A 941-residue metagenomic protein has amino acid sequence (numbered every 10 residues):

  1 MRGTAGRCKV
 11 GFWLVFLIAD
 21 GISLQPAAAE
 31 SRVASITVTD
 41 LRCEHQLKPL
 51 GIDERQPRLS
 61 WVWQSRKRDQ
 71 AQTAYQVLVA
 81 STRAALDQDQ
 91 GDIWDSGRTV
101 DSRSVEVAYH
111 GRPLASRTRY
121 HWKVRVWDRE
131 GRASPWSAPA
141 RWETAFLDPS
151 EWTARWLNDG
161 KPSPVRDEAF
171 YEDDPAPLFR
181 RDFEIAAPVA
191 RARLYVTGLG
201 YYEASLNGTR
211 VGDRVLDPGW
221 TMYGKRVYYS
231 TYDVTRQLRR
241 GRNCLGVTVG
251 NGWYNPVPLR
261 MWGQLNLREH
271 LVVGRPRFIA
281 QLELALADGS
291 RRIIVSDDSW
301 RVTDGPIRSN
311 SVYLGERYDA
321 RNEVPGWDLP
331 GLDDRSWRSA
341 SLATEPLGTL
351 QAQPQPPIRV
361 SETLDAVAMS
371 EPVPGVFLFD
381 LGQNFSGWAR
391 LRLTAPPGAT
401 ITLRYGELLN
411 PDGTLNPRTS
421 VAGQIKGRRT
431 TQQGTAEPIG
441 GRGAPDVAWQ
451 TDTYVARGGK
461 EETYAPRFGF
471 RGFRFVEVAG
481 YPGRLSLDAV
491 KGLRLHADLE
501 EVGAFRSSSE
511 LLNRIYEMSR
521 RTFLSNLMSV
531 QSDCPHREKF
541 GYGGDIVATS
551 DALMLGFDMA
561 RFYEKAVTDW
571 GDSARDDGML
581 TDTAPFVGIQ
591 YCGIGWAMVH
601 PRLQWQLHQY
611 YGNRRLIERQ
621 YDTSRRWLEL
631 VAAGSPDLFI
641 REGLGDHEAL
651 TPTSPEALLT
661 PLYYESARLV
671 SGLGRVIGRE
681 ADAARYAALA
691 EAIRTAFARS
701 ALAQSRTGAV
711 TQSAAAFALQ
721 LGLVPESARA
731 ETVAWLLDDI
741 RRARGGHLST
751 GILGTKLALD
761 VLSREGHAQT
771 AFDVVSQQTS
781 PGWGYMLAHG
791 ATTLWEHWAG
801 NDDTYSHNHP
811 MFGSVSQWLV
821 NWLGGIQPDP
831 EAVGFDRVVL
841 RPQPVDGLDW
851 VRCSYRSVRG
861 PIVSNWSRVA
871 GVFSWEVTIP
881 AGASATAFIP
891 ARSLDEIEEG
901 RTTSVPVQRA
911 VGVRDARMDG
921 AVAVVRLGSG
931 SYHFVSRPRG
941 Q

Functional and structural regions predicted by a protein language model:
K9-S23: Bacterial N-terminal signal peptides
P26-S31: Boundary at the C-terminal end of the N-terminal hydrophobic targeting segment
R32-R537, G544-D545, R561-E564, L580-F586 (+1 more regions): Extracellular/oxidizing-compartment recognition motifs
A192-V196, L206-N207, W388-E407, A465-F468 (+7 more regions): Alpha-helical support elements that line or immediately flank enzyme active sites and cofactor-binding pockets
Y201, L267, L282, V295-T303 (+10 more regions): Active-site acid/base region of carbohydrate-active enzymes
G212-P218, M222-G224, P411-I425, R429-A444 (+2 more regions): Helix-terminus loop motifs that line ligand-binding clefts
L245, Y318-D319, E538, L553-G556 (+8 more regions): C-terminal capping/lid segments that line or modulate ligand- or cofactor-binding pockets
H270, G274-E283, R292-G326, A352-E362 (+3 more regions): Non-catalytic C-terminal accessory modules of carbohydrate-active enzymes
